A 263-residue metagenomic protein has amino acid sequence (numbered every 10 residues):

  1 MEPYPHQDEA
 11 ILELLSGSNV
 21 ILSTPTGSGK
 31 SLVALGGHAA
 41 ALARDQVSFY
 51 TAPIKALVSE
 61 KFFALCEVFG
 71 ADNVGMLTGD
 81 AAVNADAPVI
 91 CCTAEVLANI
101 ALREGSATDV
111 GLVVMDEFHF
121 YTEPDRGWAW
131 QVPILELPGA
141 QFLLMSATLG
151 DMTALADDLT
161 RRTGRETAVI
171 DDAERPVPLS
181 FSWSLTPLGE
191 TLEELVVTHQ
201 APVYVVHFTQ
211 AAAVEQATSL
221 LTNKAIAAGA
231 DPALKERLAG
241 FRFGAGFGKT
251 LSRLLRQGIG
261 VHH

Functional and structural regions predicted by a protein language model:
E2-P178, S184, P202-A230: Conserved P-loop/Walker A NTP-binding site and adjacent catalytic elements of P-loop NTPases
A94, E190-T191: Phosphate-interacting basic helix/loop segments used at nucleotide- and nucleic-acid interfaces
G105-S106, L192-E194: Short amphipathic alpha-helix with an adjacent loop that forms part of the alpha/beta core around
P176, S180-G189, V214, T218-H263: Inter-lobe coupling/hinge segments of SF2-like helicase ATPases
